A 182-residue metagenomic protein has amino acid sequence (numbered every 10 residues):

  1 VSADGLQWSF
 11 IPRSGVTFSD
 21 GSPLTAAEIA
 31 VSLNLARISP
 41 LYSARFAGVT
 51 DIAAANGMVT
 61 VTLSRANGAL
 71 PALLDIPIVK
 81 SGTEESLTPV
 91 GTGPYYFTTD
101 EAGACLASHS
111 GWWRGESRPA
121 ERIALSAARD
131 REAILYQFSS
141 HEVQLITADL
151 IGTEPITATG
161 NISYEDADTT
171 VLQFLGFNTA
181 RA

Functional and structural regions predicted by a protein language model:
V1-Y42, T60, Q137-S140: Aromatic- and charge-enriched surface segment that lines or borders ligand/interaction sites
Q7, I11, T17, L41-E84: Surface-exposed binding/hinge segments that line and control ligand-binding clefts or catalytic entry sites
F10-P12, F18, A54, L63 (+4 more regions): Hydrophobic residues in beta-strands and at strand termini
V16-S22, W112-E116, R181-A182: Short helix-loop capping/hinge motifs at secondary-structure junctions, enriched in acidic/polar residues
S32-L35, R65, T147-T153: Beta->alpha turn/N-cap motifs
G48-I52, M58, G93-Y96, N161-D168: A structural signal for short loop-to-beta-strand junctions that line the ligand-binding cleft of periplasmic/secreted
A66-A124, R129-A133: Gly/Pro-rich hinge or "lid" segments in bacterial periplasmic/extracellular proteins
T98-C105, A124-R181: Extracellular/periplasmic solute-recognition and catalytic clefts
